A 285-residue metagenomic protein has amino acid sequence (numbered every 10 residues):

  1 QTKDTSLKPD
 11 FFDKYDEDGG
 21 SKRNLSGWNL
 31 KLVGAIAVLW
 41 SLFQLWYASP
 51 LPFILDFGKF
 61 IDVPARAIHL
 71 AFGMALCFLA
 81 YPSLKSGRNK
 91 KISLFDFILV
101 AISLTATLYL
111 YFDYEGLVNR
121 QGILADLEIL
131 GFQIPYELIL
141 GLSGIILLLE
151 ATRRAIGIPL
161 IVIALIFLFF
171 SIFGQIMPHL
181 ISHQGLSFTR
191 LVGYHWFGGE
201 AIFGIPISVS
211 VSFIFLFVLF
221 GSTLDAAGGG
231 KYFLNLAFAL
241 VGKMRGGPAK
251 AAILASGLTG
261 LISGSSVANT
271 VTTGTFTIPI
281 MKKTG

Functional and structural regions predicted by a protein language model:
Q1-F132, L138-L142: Conserved, well-structured core domains of diverse proteins
Y47-P50, F112-G116, S171-I181, K282-T284: Juxtamembrane membrane-interface segments at transmembrane alpha-helix termini
D56-D62, K90-K91, R120-L219: Hydrophobic transmembrane alpha-helices of multi-pass solute/ion transporters
C77-R88, L148-R153, D225-K231, I278-I280: C-terminal ends of transmembrane helices
L147-A151, F215-T223, I253-S263: Hydrophobic alpha-helical transmembrane segments of multi-pass small-molecule transporters/permeases
I156, L160, G229-F238: Hydrophobic, small-residue-rich membrane helices and short re-entrant helix-turn-helix hairpins that build
N235-G285: Hydrophobic transmembrane alpha-helices that form the pore/transport pathway of multi-pass ion and small-solute
